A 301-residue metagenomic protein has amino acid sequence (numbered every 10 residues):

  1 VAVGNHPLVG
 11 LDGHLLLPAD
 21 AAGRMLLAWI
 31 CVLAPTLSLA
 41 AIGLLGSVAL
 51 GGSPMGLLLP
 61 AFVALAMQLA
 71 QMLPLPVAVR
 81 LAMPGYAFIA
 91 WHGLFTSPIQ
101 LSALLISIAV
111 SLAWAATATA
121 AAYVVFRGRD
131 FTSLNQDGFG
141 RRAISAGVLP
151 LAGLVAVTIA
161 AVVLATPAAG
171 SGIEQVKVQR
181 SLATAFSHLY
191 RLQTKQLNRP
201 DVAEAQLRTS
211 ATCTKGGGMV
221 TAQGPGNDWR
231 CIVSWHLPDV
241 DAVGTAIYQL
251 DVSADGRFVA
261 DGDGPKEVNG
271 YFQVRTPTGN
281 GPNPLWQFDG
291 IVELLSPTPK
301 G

Functional and structural regions predicted by a protein language model:
V1, C31-P54, A113-R129: Transmembrane alpha-helical segments in integral membrane proteins
A2-A40, L44, V48, H92 (+1 more regions): Secretory targeting signals
G4-L17, L57-V125: Terminal transmembrane helical anchor/hairpin motif
A49, V110-V157: Junction motif at the cytosolic side of a transmembrane helix
A156-A183: C-terminal region of N-terminal signal peptides and the immediate post-cleavage residues of exported proteins
R180-R199: Solvent-exposed, low-complexity, repeat-rich "mucin-like" stalks and linkers
Q193-A246: Extracytoplasmic/periplasmic/luminal assembly and interaction segments in envelope/secretory/respiratory proteins
P225-G301: Extracytosolic low-complexity repeat regions of secreted or lipid-anchored proteins
